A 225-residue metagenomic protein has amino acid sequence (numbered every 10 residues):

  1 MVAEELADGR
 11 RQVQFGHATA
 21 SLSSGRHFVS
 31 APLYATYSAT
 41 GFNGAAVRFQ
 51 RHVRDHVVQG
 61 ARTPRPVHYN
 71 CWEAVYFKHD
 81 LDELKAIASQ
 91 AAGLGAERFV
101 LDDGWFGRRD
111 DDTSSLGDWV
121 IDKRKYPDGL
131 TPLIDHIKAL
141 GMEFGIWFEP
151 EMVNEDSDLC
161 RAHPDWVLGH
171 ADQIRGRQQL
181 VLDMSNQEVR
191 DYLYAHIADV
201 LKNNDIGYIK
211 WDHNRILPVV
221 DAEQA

Functional and structural regions predicted by a protein language model:
M1-G145, E151-L159: Conserved structural scaffold segments of CAZyme catalytic domains across common CAZy folds
R48, V53-R54, S89, S157 (+4 more regions): Solvent-exposed, non-transmembrane amphipathic alpha-helical segments
Q59, P64-P66, E73-D80, D122 (+2 more regions): Active-site-adjacent "subsite" loops/lids of carbohydrate-active enzymes
G95-W105, Q178, L193-Q224: Active-site groove signature of glycoside hydrolases
T113-G117, L159-L168, Q224-A225: Short low-complexity, flexible loop/linker segments enriched in glycine and/or proline with clustered acidic
